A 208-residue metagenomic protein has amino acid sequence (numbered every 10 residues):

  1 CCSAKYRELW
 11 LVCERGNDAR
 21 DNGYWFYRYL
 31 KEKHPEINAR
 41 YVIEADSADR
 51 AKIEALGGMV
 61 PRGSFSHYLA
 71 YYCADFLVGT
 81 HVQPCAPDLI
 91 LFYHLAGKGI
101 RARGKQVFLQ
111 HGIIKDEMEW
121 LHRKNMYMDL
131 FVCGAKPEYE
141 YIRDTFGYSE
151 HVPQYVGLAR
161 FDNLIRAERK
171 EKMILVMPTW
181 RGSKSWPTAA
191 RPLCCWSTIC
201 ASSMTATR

Functional and structural regions predicted by a protein language model:
C1-L9: Non-catalytic membrane-proximal stalk/linker segments that position and tether the catalytic domains
S3, D46-D49, S149, C195-W196 (+1 more regions): Serine/threonine-rich low-complexity intrinsically disordered regions
E8-L164: Active-site and donor-binding regions of nucleotide-sugar-utilizing enzymes
D21-H34, A159-R208: Conserved catalytic-core segment of nucleotide-activated headgroup transferases in glycan assembly
